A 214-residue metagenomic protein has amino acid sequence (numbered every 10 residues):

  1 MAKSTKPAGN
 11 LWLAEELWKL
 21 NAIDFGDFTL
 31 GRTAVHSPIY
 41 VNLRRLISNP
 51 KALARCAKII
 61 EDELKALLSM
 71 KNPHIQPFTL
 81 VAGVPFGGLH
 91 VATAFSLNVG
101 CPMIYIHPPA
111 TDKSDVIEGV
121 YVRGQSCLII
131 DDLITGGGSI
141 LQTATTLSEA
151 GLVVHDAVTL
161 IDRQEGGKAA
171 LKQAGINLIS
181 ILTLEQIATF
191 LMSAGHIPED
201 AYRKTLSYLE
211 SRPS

Functional and structural regions predicted by a protein language model:
M1-I130, G138-S214: PRPP-associated nucleotide enzymes
